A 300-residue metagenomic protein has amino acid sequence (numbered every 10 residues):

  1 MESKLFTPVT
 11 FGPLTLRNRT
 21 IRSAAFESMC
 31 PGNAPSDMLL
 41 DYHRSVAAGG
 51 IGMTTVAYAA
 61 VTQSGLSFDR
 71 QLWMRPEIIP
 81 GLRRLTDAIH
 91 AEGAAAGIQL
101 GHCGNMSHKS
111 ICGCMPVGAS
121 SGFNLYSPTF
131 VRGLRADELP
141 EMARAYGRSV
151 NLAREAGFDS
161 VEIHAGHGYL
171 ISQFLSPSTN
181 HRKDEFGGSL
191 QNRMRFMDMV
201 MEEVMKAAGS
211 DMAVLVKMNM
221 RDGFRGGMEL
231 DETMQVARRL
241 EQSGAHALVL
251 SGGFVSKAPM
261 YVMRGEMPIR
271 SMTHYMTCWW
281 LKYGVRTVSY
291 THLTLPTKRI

Functional and structural regions predicted by a protein language model:
M1-L293: Flavin-dependent oxidoreductase catalytic cores
H292-I300: Single conserved hydrophobic/aromatic residue that forms the stacking wall/gate of nucleotide- or nucleobase-binding
